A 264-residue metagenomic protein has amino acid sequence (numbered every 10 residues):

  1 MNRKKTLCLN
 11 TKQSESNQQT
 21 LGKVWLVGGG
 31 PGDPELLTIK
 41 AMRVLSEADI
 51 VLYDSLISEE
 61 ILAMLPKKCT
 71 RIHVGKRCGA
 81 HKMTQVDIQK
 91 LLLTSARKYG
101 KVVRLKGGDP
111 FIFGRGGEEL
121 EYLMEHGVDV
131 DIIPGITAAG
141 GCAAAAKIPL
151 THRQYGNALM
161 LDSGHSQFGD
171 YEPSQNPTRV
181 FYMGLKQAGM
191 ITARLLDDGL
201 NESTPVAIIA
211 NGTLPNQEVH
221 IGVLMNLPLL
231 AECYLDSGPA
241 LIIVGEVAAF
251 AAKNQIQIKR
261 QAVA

Functional and structural regions predicted by a protein language model:
M1-P34, I39-I133, P239: Class I S-adenosyl-L-methionine
N2-K12, L21-V24, K98-V102, S166-A264: A contiguous loop/helix-start segment that scaffolds small-molecule binding in enzyme catalytic cores
R3, D109-N176, E218-I221: Class I SAM-dependent methyltransferase SAM-binding "motif I" and its flanking Rossmann-like core
P31, L56-S58, V74-K82, I136-A138 (+3 more regions): Short, acidic/turn-prone active-site loops that include or flank metal/cofactor- and phosphate-binding residues
K40-V44, P66-C69, E118-Y122, K147-P149 (+3 more regions): Short, solvent-exposed amphipathic alpha-helical segments in soluble enzyme and RNA/protein-processing domains
E60-I61, G140-G141, M190-I191: Phosphate- and divalent-cation-binding pockets in alpha/beta enzyme and binding domains that engage nucleotide-derived
C69-K76, G127-D131, L150-G156, N201-I208: Short hydrophobic/aromatic-enriched beta-strand-loop microsegments
T94-A96, L150-L161, M225-L235: A polyampholytic, Gly/Pro-enriched intrinsically disordered region
